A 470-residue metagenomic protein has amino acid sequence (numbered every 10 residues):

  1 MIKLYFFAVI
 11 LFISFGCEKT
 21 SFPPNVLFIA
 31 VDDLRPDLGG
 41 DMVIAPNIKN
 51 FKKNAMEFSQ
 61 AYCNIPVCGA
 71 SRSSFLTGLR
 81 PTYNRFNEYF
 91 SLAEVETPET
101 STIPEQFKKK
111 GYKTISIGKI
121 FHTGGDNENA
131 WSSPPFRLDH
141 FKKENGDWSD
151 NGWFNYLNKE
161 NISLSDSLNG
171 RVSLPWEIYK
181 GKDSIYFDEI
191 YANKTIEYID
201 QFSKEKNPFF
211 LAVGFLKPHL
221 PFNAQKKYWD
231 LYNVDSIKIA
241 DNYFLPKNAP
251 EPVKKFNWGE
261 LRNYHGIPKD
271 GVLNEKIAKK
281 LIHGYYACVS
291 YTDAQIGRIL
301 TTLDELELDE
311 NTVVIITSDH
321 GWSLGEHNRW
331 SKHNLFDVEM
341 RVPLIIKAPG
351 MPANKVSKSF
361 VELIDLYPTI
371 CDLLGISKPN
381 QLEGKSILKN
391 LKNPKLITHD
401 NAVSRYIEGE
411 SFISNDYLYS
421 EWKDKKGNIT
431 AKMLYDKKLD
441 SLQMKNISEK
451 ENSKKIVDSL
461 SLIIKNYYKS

Functional and structural regions predicted by a protein language model:
I2-K3, C17-W422, N428-T430, S441-N466: Formylglycine-dependent sulfatase
L4-I13: Sec-dependent N-terminal signal peptides
L434-Y435: Short hydrophobic beta-strand that contains or immediately precedes a catalytic carboxylate
